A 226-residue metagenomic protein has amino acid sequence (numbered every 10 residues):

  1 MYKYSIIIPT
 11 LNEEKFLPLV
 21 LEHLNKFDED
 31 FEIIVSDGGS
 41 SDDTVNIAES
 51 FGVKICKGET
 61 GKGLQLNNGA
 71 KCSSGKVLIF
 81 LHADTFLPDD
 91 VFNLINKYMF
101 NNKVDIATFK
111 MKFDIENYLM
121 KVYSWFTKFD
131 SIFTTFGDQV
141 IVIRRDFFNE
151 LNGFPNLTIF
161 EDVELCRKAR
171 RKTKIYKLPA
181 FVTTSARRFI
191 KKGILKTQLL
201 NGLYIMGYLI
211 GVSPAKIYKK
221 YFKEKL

Functional and structural regions predicted by a protein language model:
M1, R167-L226: Hydrophobic helical membrane-anchoring modules
K3-S5, E32, E164: Cell-envelope/extracellular polymer assembly enzymes that use nucleotide-activated donors
K15-L19, D42-F51, D90: Acidic helix N-cap motif at the loop->helix transition within catalytic regions of sugar-transfer enzymes
E22-F31: Short, acidic, metal-binding catalytic loop of nucleotide-sugar glycosyltransferases
D37-V45, T85: A conserved acidic beta->alpha catalytic loop
S50, K57-S73: Glycine-rich, basic loop-to-helix element that forms the pyrophosphate-binding segment of sugar-nucleotide handling
L78: Short aromatic/hydrophobic "clamp" motif used to bind/position activated sugar donors
D90-L119: Conserved donor NDP-sugar-binding/catalytic core segment of glycosyltransferases
